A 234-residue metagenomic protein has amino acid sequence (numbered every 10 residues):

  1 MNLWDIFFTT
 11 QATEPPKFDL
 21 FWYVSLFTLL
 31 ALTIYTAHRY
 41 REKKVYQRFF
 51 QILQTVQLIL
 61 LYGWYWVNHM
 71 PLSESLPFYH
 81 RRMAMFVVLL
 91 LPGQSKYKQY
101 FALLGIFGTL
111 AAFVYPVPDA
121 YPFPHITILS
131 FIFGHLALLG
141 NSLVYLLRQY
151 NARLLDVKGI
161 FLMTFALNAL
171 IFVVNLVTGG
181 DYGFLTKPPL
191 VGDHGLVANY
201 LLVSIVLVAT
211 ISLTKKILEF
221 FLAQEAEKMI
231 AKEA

Functional and structural regions predicted by a protein language model:
M1-Y46, V197: N-terminal topogenic module of multi-pass integral membrane proteins
T10-S25, L155-F165, L176-K215: Membrane-interface transmembrane-helix boundary segments in multi-pass integral membrane proteins
W22-L29, P77-V87, L129-G140: Membrane-embedded alpha-helical segments of multi-pass membrane proteins, especially the transmembrane helices
A31-A37, V88, A137-V157: Alpha-helical transmembrane segments in multipass membrane proteins, preferentially the mid-helix core
K43-P92: A glycine-rich, hydrophobic loop/mini-helix early in the fold
Q54-G63, G105-P118, T164-N175: Aromatic-anchored segments of alpha-helical transmembrane domains
W66-S75, Q94-K96, V117-L129: Membrane-interface helix caps and helix-loop-helix hairpins in membrane proteins
L91-F101, R153: Membrane-helix interface "capping/anchor" motifs
